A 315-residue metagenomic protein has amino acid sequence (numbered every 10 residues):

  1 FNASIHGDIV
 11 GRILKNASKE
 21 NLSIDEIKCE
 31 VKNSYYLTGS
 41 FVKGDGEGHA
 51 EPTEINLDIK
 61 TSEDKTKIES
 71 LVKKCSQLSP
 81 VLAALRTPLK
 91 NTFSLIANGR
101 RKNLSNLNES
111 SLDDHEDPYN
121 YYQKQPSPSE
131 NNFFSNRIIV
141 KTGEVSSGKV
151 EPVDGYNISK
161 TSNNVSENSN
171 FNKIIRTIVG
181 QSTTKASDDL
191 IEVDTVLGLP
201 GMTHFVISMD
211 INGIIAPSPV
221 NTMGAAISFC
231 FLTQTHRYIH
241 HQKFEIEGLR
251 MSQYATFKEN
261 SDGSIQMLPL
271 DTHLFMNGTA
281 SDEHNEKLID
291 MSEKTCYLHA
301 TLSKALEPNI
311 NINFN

Functional and structural regions predicted by a protein language model:
F1-A3, L14-A225, T233-N315: Extended beta-strand/beta-hairpin segments
I5-I9, C230-F231: Alpha-helical metal-binding/catalytic segments enriched in His/Glu/Asp
